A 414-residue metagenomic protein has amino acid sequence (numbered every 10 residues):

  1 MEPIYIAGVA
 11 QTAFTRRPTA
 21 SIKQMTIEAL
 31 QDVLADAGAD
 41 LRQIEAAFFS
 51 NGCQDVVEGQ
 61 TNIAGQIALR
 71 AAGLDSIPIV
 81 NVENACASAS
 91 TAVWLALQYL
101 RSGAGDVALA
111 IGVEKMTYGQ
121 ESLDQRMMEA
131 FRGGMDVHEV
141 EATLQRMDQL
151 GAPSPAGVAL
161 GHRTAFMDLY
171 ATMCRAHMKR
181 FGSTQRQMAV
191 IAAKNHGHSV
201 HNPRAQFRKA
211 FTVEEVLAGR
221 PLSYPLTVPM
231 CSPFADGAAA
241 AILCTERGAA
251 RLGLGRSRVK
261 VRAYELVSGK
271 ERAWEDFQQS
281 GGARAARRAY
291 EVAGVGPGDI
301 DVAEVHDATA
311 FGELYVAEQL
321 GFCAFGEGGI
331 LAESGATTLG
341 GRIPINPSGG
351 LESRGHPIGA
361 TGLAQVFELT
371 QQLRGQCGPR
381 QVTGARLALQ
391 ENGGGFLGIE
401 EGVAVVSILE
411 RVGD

Functional and structural regions predicted by a protein language model:
M1-A87, L95, L169-Q185, Q206-T212 (+4 more regions): Conserved active-site "lid/cap" helical segment
M1-K23, A142-L160, V190, P221-R284 (+6 more regions): Condensing-enzyme catalytic core mediating Claisen C-C bond formation in acyl metabolism
M1-Y5, Q54-I111, K115-L123, M127-R132 (+5 more regions): Conserved catalytic cysteine-centered active-site region of acyl-thioester-dependent Claisen-condensing enzymes
I6, L41-N51, P78-N84, A108-G112 (+6 more regions): Beta-strand segments within the central parallel beta-sheet cores of soluble alpha/beta enzyme folds
D55-I63, A273-F277, D307-I330, G341 (+2 more regions): Short glycine/threonine-rich loop-to-helix capping motif typified by GTGT followed within a few residues by an Asp-Pro
E83-E114, M167-H201, A241-R247, R354-C377: Active-site-proximal alpha-helical scaffold in enzymes
N195-H196, V200-R208, E214: ATPase catalytic-site recognition across NTP-hydrolyzing enzymes
Q279, A283, R287-A310, Q319 (+1 more regions): Extended C-terminal subregions enriched in glycine
